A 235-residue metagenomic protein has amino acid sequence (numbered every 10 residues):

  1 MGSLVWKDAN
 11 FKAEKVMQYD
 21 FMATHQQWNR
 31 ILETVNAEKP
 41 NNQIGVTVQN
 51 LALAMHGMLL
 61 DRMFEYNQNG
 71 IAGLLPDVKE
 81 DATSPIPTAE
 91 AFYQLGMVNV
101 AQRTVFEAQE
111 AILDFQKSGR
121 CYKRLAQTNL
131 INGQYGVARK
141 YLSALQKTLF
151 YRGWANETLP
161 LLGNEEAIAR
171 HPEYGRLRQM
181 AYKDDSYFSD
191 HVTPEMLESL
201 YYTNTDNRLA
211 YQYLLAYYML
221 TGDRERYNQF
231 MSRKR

Functional and structural regions predicted by a protein language model:
V5-Q179, Y202-R224: Soluble catalytic regions of membrane-associated enzymes that act on cell-envelope and secretory-pathway components
Y182-S199: Outer-membrane pore/translocation modules
A216-M219, F230-R235: A cross-kingdom marker for long, charged
